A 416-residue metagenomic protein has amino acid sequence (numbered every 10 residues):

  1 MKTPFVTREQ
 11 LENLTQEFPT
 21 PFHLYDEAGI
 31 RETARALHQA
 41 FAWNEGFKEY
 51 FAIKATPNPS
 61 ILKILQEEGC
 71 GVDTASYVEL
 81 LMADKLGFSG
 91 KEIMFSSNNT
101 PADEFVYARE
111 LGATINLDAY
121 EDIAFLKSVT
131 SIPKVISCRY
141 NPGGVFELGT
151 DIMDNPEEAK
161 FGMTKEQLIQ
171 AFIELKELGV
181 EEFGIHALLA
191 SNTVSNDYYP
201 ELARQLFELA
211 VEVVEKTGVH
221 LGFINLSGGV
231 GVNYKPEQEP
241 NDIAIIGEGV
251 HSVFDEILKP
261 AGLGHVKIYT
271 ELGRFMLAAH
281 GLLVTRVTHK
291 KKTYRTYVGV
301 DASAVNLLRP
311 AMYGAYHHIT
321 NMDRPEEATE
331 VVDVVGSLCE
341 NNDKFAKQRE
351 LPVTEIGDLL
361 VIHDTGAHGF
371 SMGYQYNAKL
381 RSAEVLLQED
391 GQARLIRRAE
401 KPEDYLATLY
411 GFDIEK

Functional and structural regions predicted by a protein language model:
M1-I115, Y120-K134, E177, E181 (+3 more regions): A charged N-terminal "starter" segment
T20, R35, Q39-W43, S131-I132 (+9 more regions): Generic secondary-structure signature for well-ordered alpha-helical cores
I30, K54, S76, A108 (+7 more regions): Conserved, mostly hydrophobic/aromatic
G71, M94, T114-N116, S137-R139 (+8 more regions): Structured core elements
S131-V145: Glycine-rich, aromatic-flanked loop segments that form ligand/cofactor-binding clefts across common enzyme folds
P142-T288: Active-site loop/helix belt of alpha/beta enzymes
L258, L263-K416: Charged (often Lys/Glu-rich) extended helix/loop segments that serve as interaction or gating elements
